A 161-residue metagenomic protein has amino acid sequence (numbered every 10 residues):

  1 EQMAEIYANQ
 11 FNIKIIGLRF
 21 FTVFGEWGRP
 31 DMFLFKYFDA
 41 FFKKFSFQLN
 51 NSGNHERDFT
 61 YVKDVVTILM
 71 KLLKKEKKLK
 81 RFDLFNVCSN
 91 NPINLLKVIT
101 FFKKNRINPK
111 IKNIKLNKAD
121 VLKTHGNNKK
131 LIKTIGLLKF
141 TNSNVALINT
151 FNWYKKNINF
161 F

Functional and structural regions predicted by a protein language model:
E1-I16, F41-K43: Active-site Tyr-X1-5-Lys
E1-Q2, L34-F35, I111-K112: A generic local structural motif
M3, Y7, Y37, V98 (+1 more regions): Hydrophobic alpha-helix immediately C-terminal to the catalytic Tyr-X-X-X-Lys motif of short-chain
I16-F33, E56: Flexible, glycine-rich beta-alpha linker
F41-F161: C-terminal substrate-binding subdomain of Rossmann-fold SDR/epimerase-dehydratase oxidoreductases
